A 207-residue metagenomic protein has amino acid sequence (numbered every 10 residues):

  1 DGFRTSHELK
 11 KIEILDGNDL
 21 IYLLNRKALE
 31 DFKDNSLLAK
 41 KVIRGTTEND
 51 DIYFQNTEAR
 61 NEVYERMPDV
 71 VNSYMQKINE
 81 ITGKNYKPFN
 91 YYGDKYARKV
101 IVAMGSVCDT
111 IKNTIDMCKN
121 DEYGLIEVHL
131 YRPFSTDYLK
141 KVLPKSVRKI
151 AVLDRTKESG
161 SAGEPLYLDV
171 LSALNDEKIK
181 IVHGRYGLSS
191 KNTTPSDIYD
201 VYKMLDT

Functional and structural regions predicted by a protein language model:
D1-N90: Conformationally flexible catalytic loops at phosphate/diphosphate-handling active centers
D1-T5, A28, G105-V107, K157 (+1 more regions): Glycine-rich beta-alpha junction loops
R4-E13, K112-T114, Y138, S161-P165 (+1 more regions): Short acidic, glycine/serine/threonine-rich loops at helix termini
V70-Y86, A103-T110, H129-T136: A general structural motif
G83-Y92, Y123-L125, K178-V182, T207: Flexible, glycine/charged-enriched surface loops at secondary-structure junctions
P88-Y91, K95-D121, F134-K141: Redox- and metal-dependent alpha/beta enzyme cores, enriched for Fe-S-associated oxidoreductases and cofactor-handling
D121-K149, L153: Core nucleotide-handling region used for phosphoryl-transfer chemistry
K149-T207: Peripheral docking tails and interdomain loops at the edges of cofactor- or intermediate-handling domains
